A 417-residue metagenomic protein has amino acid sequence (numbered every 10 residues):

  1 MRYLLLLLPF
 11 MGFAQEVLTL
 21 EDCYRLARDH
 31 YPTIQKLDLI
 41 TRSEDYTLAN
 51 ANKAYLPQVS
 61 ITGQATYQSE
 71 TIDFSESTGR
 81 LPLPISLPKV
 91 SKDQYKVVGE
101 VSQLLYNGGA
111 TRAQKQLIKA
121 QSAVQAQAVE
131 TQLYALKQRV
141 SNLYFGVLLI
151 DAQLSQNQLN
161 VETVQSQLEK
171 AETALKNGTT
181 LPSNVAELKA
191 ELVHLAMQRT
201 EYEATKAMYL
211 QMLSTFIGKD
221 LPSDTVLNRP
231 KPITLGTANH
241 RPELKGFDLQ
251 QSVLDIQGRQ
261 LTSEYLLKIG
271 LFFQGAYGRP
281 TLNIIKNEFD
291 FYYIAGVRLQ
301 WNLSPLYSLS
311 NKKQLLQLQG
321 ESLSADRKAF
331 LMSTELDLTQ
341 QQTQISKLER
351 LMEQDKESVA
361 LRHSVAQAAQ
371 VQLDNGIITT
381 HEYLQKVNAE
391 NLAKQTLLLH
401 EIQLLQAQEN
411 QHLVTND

Functional and structural regions predicted by a protein language model:
M1-Y24, R28-Y31, L404-L405, Q411-D417: Bacterial Sec-dependent N-terminal signal peptides
A14-S60, T179-L181, I217-Q257, L266 (+2 more regions): Bacterial Sec-pathway N-terminal export signals of envelope proteins
K36-A51, Q132, L136-L154, Y209 (+3 more regions): Amphipathic alpha-helical coiled-coil segments
Y46-A49, V129-K245, Q344, L348 (+3 more regions): Periplasmic alpha-helical coiled-coil/stalk elements that build and connect Gram-negative outer-membrane
N52, S102, A196, D255 (+2 more regions): Transmembrane beta-barrel domains of outer membrane proteins
Q58-T78, P88-K92, S102-T131, Y265-Y293 (+2 more regions): Small/polar (Gly/Ser/Thr/Ala-rich) solvent-exposed segments that form structured loops/beta-strands/short helices used
V98-E100, Y144, I294-R298, Q342: Membrane-embedded beta-strand positions in outer-membrane beta-barrel channels/transporters
